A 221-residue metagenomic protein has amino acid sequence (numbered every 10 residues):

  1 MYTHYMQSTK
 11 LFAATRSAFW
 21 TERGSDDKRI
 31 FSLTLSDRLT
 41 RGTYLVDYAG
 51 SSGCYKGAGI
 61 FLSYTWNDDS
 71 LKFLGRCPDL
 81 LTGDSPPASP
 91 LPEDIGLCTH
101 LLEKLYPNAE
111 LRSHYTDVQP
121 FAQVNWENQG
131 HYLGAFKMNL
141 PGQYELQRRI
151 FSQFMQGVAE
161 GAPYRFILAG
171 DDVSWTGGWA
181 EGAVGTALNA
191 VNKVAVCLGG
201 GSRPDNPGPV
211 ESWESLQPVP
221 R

Functional and structural regions predicted by a protein language model:
M1-D27: Central helical "cap/lid" subdomain
R23-R221: Conserved flavin/dinucleotide-binding core of flavoenzymes
